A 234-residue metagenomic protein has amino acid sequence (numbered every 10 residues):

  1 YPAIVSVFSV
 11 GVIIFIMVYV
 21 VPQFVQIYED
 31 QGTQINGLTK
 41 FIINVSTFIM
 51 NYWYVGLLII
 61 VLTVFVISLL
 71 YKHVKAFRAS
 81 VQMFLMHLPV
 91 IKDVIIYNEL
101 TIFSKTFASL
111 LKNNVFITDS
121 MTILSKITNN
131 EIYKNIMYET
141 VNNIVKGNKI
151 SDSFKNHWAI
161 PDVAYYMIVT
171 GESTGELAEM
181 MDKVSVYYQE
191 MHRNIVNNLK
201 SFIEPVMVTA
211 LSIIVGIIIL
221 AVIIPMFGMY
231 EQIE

Functional and structural regions predicted by a protein language model:
Y1-L69, E190-E234: Bilayer-spanning, highly hydrophobic alpha-helical transmembrane segments
V18, T39, K75-R78, K134: Non-catalytic, surface-exposed connector residues within folded enzymatic/regulatory domains
V25-Y28, T39-I42, S46, Q82-L85 (+6 more regions): Conserved protein kinase catalytic domain
E29-T33, V66-H87: Juxtamembrane helix-loop transition segments at the membrane interface in multi-pass membrane proteins
T33-I43, V81-N98: Membrane-cytosol interface motif
V55-K75, L110-K126: Alpha-helical membrane-embedding segments and immediately adjacent membrane-interface amphipathic helices
P89, N114, P225: Conserved functional loop/turn residues at catalytic and ligand-binding sites
K92-F202: Glycine- and small-hydrophobic-enriched helix-loop-helix hairpins
